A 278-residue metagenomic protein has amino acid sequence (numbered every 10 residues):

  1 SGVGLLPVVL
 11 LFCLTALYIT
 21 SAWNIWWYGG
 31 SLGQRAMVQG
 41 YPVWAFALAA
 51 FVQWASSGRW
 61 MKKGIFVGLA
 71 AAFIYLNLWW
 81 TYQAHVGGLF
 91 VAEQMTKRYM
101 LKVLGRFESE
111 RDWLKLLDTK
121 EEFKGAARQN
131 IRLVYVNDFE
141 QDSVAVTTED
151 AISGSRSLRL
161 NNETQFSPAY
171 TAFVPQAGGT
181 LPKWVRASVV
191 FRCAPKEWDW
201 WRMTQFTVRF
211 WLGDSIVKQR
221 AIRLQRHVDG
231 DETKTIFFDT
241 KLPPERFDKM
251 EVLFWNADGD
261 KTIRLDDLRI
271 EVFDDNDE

Functional and structural regions predicted by a protein language model:
S1-G2, F46: Perimembrane helix-loop-helix junctions
G2-L10, L14, V52-G88: Signature aromatic-anchored transmembrane alpha helix within multi-pass, membrane-resident enzymes that catalyze glycan
I19-W27, Q83: Juxtamembrane "helix-exit" motif on the non-cytosolic side of transmembrane helices
W26-R35, L224-R226: Short, contiguous acidic/charged loop-to-helix segments that flank catalytic cores in large enzymes
G30-Q53: Hydrophobic/aromatic-rich transmembrane helices and adjacent perimembrane loops
S31, V67-S143: Membrane-embedded, lumen/periplasm-facing catalytic core of multi-pass transferases that use lipid-linked donors
E121-E278: Extracellular and organelle-lumenal recognition/adhesion modules and their flexible linkers in secreted
